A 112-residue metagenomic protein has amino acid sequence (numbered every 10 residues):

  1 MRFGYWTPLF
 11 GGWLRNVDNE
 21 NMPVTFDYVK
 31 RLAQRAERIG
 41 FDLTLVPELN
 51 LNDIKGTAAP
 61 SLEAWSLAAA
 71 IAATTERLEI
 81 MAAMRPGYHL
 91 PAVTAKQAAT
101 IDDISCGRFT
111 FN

Functional and structural regions predicted by a protein language model:
M1-T74: N-terminal beta1-alpha1-beta2 module of alpha/beta enzyme domains
F3-Y5, T44-V46, E79-A82, F109-N112: Hydrophobic faces of well-ordered beta-strands that scaffold small-molecule active sites in alpha/beta enzyme cores
L9, L49-L51, M84-A92: Acidic, glycine-rich active-site loops and adjacent beta-strand->loop/helix elements that engage anionic groups
G11-L14, G87, N112: Substrate-binding cleft and catalytic face of glycoside hydrolase catalytic domains, especially the flexible beta-alpha
N21-Y28, P86-T100: Glycine-rich anion/phosphate-binding loops
E37-R38, A68-E76, A98, D102-F109: Acidic (Asp/Glu)-rich catalytic clusters
E48-L49, E63, H89-L90, K96-D102 (+1 more regions): Residue-level signal for functionally critical sites in structured catalytic/ligand-binding pockets
